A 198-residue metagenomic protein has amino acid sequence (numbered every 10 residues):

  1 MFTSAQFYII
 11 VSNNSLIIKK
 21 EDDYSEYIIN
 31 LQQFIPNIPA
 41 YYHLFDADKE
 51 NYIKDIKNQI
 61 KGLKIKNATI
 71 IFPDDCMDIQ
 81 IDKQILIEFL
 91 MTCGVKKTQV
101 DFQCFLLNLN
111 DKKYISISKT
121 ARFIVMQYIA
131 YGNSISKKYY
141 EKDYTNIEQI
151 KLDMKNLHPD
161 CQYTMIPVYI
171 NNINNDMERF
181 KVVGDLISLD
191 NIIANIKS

Functional and structural regions predicted by a protein language model:
M1-S12, I17-I18, D23-F123, Q127-S198: Nucleotide/phosphate-binding catalytic cleft detector across ATP-hydrolyzing and phosphate-transferring enzymes
